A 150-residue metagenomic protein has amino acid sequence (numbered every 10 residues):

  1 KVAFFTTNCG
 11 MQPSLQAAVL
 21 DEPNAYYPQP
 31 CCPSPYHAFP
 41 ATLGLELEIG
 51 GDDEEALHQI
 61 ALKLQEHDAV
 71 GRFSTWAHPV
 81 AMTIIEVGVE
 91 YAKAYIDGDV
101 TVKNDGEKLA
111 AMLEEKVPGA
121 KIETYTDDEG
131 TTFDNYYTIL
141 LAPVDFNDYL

Functional and structural regions predicted by a protein language model:
K1-L150: A residue-level marker of the well-folded mature domains of exported/periplasmic proteins
